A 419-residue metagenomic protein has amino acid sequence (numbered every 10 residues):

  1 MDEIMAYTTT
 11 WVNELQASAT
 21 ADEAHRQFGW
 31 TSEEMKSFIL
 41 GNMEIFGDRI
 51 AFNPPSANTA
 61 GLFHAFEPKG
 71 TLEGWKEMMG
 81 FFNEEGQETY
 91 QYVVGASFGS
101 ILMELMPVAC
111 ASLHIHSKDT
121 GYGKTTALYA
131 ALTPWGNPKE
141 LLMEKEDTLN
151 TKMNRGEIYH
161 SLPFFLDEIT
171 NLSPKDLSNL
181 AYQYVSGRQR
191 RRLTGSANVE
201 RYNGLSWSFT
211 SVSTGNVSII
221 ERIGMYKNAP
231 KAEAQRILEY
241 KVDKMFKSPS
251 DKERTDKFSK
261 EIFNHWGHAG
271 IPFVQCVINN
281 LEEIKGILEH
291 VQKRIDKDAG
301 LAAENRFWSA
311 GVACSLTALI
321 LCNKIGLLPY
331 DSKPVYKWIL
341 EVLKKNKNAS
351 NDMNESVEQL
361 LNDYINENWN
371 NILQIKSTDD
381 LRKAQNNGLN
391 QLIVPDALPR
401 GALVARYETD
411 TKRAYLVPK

Functional and structural regions predicted by a protein language model:
M1-D48, G156-P163, I169-L172, L177-R190 (+2 more regions): Extended alpha-helical interface modules used as scaffolds for assembling large macromolecular complexes
R49-P138: P-loop NTPase catalytic core of nucleic-acid-dependent motor ATPases
N83-Q91, H116-T120, T151-R155, T170 (+2 more regions): Alpha-helix N-cap/helix-initiation motif
Y90-L105, H114, T125-T133, G156 (+3 more regions): Contiguous, well-ordered alpha-helical segments that form the cores/surfaces of helical PPI scaffolds
S100, L105, T120-T125, L149-T151 (+5 more regions): Flexible loop/turn segments at secondary-structure boundaries
L113-K118, F209-T214, I237-Y240: Extended hydrophobic secondary-structure segments that form protein cores and membrane-embedded regions
H114, T125-L177: AAA+/P-loop NTPase substrate/partner-engagement loops
H160-P163, S206-S211: Loop/turn-to-beta-strand initiation segments
